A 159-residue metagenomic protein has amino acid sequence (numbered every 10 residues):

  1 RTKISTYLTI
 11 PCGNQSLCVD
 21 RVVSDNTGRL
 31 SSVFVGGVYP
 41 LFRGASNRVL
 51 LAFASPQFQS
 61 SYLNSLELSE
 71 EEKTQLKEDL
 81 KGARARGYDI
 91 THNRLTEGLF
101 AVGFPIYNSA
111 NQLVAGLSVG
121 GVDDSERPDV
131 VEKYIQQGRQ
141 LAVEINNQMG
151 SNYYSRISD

Functional and structural regions predicted by a protein language model:
R1-V23, K133, Q137-D159: Intrinsically disordered, low-complexity terminal regulatory regions
R1-Y62: Amphipathic alpha-helical effector-binding/dimerization core of metabolite-sensing transcriptional regulators
S24, V35, E126-R127, Y153-Y154: Sparse recognition of residues in long alpha-helices and their boundaries
L51, N64, K81-R84: Alpha-helix boundary recognition
A54-Q57, G87, M149: A general structural signal marking secondary-structure boundaries and capping sites
S61-L63, H92, Y154-S155: Short, hydrophobic secondary-structure boundary micro-motifs
L63-S69: Short histidine-centered catalytic/ligand-binding loop motif
S69-E144: Extended hydrophobic
